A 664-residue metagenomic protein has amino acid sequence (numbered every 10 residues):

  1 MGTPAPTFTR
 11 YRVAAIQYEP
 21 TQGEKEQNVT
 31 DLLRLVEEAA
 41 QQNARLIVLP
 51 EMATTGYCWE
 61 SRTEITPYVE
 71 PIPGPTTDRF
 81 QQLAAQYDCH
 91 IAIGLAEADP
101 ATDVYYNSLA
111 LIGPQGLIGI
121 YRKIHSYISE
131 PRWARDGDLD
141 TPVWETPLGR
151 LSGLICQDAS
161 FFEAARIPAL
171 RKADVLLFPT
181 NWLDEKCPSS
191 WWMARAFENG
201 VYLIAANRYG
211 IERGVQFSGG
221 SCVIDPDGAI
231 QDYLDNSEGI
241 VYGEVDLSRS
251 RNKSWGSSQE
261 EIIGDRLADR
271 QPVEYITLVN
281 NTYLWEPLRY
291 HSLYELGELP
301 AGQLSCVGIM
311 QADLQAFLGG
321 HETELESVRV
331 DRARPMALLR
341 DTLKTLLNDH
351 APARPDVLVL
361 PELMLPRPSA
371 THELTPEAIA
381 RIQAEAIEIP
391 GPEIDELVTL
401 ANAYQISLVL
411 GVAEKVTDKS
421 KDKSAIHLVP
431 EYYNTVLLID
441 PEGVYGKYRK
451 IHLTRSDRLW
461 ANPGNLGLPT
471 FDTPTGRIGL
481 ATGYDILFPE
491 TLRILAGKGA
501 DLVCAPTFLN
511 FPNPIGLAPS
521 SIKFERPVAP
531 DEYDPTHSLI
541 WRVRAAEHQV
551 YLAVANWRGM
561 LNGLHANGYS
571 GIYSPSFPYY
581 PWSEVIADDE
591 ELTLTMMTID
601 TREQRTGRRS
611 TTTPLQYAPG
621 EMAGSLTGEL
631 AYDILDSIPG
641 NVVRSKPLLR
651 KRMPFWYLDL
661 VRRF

Functional and structural regions predicted by a protein language model:
G2-L46, P300-P352: N-terminal glycine-/serine-/threonine-rich phosphate-binding loop
P4-V13, V143-S152, V175, E298-I309 (+3 more regions): Beta-strand-turn-beta hairpins that frame and shape the catalytic cleft of phosphate-ester-processing enzymes
P6-F8, R135, V143-E145, Y202 (+3 more regions): C-terminal beta-strand edge segments of enzyme domains
R12, A92, S108, L117 (+7 more regions): Conserved beta-strand and immediately adjacent loop positions that scaffold enzyme active sites
K25, T30-P114, W182-N199, A333-P441 (+2 more regions): Cys-nucleophile CN-hydrolase/nitrilase-fold catalytic domain and related Cys-dependent amidase chemistry that acts on
E70-A92, A159-V241, I387-V409, I486-T595: CN hydrolase (nitrilase-like) catalytic-core segments centered on the catalytic cysteine and neighboring Lys/Glu
D99-R171, P179-T180, D184-S190, A194 (+6 more regions): Active-site catalytic loop in hydrolytic enzyme cores
